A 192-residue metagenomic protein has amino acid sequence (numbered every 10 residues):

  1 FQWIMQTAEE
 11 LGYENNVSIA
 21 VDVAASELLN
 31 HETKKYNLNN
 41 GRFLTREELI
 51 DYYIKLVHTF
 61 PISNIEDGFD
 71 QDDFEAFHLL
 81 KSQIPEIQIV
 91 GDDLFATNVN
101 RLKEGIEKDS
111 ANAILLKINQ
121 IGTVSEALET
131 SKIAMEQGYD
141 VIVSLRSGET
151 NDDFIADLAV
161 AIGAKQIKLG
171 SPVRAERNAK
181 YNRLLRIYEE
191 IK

Functional and structural regions predicted by a protein language model:
F1-K192: Catalytic core of soluble alpha/beta enzymes
